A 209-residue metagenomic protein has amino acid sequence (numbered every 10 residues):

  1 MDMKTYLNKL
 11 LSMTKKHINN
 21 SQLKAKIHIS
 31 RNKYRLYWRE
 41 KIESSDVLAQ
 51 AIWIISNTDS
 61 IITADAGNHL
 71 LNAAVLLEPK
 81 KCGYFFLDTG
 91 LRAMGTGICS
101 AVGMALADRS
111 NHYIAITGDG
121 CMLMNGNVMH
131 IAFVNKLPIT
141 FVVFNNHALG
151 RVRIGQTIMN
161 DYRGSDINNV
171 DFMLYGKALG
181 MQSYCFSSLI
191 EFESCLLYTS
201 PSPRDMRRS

Functional and structural regions predicted by a protein language model:
M1-L23, Q156, V170: Glycine-rich, acidic loop regions that bind phosphate or pyrophosphate groups
M1-M13, I55-T58, I131, P138-F141: N-terminal alpha/beta PP-like core and its mobile active-site loop of ThDP/TPP-dependent enzymes
A25-M104: Active-site diphosphate/adenylate-binding microenvironment
I61, P138, Q182: Residue-level detector of anion-binding/catalytic polar loops
L71-H147: Thiamine diphosphate
M129-H130, R151-M159: Active-site-proximal loop->helix
Q156-C195: Conserved thiamine diphosphate
Y198-S209: Single conserved hydrophobic/aromatic residue that forms the stacking wall/gate of nucleotide- or nucleobase-binding
